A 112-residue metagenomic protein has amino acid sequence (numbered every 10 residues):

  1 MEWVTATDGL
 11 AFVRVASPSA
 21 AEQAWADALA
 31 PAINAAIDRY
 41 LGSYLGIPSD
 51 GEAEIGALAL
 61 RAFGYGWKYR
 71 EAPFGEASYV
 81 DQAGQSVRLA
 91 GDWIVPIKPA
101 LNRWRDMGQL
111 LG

Functional and structural regions predicted by a protein language model:
M1-G112: Divalent metal-cofactor coordination and adjacent catalytic microenvironments
